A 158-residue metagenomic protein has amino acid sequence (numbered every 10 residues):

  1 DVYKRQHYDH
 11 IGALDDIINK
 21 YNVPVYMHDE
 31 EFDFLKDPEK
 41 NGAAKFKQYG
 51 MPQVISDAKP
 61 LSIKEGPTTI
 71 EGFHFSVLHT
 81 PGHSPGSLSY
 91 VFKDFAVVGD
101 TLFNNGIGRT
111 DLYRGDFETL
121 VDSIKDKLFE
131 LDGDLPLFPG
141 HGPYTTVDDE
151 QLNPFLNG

Functional and structural regions predicted by a protein language model:
D1: Receiver (REC) domain switch-region micro-motif
K4-P67, F155-L156: Active-site HxH/HxHxD metal-binding segment of metal-dependent hydrolases
R5-Y8, Y26, E71, T110-D111 (+1 more regions): Short N-terminal micro-motifs specific to bacterial/archaeal maturation and metal-cluster initiation sites
Y21-V23, E71-F73, G86: A generic structural signal for short beta-strands and their flanking turns/coil linkers
N41-K45, H74-H79, S84-G158: Metallo-beta-lactamase
E65-E71, Y90: Short acidic-hydrophobic surface loop/beta-edge motif
